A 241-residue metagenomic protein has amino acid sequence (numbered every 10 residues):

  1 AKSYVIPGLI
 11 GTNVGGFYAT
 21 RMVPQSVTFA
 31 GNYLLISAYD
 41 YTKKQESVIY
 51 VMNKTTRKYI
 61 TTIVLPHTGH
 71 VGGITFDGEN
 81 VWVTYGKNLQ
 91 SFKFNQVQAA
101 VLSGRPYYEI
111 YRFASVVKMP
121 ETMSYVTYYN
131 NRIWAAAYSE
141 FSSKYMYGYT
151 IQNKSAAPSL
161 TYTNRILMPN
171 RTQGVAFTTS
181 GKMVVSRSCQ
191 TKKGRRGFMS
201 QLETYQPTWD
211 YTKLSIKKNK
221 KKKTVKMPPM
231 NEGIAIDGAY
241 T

Functional and structural regions predicted by a protein language model:
S3-Y18, K58-V64, E109-V117, A157-I166 (+1 more regions): A short beta-strand motif characteristic of beta-propeller blades
L9-Q45: Beta-strand-rich domains and repeat architectures in extracellular enzymes and scaffolds, especially beta-propellers
A19-T28, T68-F76, S115-Y128, M168-F177 (+1 more regions): Repeated scaffold domains used in trafficking and secretory/extracellular systems, primarily beta-propellers
G31-Y33, G78-E79, N130-R132, S180-K182 (+1 more regions): Short coil/turn segments that connect the beta-strands within blades of beta-propeller domains
I36-S37, V83, A135, V185: Residue position within the beta-strands of beta-propeller blades
K43-Y50, N88-V97, F141-T150, K192-P207: Structural motif
E79, V83-T172: Eukaryote-skewed repeat-based solenoidal scaffolds used as protein-protein interaction platforms, primarily
I166-T212: Loop/turn-rich, solvent-exposed surfaces of beta-rich toroidal or solenoidal domains
